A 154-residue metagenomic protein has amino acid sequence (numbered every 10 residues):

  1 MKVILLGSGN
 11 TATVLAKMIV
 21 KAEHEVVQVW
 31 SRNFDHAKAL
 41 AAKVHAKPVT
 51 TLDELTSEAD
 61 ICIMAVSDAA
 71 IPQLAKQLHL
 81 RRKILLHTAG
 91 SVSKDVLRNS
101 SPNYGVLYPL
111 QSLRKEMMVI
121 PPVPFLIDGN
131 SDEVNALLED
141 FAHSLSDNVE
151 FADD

Functional and structural regions predicted by a protein language model:
M1, K83, V123: Nucleotide donor/acceptor-binding cores
M1-P48: NAD(P)+-binding Rossmann beta1-loop-alpha1 motif at the extreme N-terminus of oxidoreductases
V3-L6, M64, I127: Hydrophobic Val/Ile/Leu positions in short beta-strands of Rossmann-like dinucleotide-binding domains
A12, A37, I71, N135-L138: A general structural signal for well-ordered alpha-helical segments in protein cores
H24-E25, K83, P102, D147: Short phosphate-binding/catalytic loops that engage adenosine nucleotides
F34, V44, P48-M118: Rossmann-like NAD(P)(H) cofactor-binding subdomain of soluble oxidoreductases
D35-A39, S93-D95, D132-A136: Short, charged/polar "capping" segments at the starts of alpha-helices and the immediately preceding loops
K43, V119-D154: Internal alpha-helical scaffold of NAD(P)-dependent oxidoreductase catalytic cores
